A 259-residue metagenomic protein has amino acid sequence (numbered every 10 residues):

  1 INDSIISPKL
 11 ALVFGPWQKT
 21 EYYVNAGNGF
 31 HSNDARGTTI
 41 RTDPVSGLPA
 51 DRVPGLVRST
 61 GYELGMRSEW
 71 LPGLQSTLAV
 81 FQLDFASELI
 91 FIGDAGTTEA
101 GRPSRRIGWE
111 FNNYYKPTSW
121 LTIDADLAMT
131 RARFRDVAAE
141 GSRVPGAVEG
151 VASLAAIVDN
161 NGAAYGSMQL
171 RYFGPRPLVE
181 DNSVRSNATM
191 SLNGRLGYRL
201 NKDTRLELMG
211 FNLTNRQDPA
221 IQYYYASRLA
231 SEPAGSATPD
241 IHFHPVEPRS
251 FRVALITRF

Functional and structural regions predicted by a protein language model:
I1-W17, A138: Signature of Gram-negative outer-membrane beta-barrel scaffolds
N2-I6, R58-Y62, P72, P103-I107 (+3 more regions): Residues that define the transmembrane beta-barrel architecture of outer-membrane proteins
G15-G27, V53-K116, A128, I221: Membrane-embedded beta-barrel scaffold of Gram-negative outer-membrane proteins
Q18-Y22, P72-S76, W120-I123, G162-S167 (+2 more regions): Repeated loop/turn-to-beta-strand initiation elements of outer-membrane beta-barrel proteins
V24-N28, V45, M66, L78-Q82 (+3 more regions): Transmembrane beta-barrel strands of outer-membrane/channel proteins
D34-D43, E88-G96, T130, F134-G141 (+2 more regions): Outer-membrane beta-barrel translocator domains and adjoining extracellular loop/strand segments of Gram-negative
T77-A86, E99-E180, A254, R258: Gram-negative outer-membrane beta-barrel transporters
F81, Y172-R176, Y198-F259: C-terminal beta-signal and adjacent terminal beta-strands/loops of Gram-negative outer-membrane beta-barrel proteins
